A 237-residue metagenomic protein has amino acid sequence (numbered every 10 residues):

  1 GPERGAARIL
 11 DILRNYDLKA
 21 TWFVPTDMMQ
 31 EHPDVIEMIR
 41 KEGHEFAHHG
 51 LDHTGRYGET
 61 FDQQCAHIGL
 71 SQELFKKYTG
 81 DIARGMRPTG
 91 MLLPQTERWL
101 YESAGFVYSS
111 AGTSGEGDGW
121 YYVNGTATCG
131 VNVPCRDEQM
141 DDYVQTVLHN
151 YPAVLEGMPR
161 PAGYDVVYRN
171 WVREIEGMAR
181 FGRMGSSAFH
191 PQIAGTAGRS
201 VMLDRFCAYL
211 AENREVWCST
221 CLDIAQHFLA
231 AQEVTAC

Functional and structural regions predicted by a protein language model:
G1-G85, T89-Q139, D165-S187, G195-C237: Catalytic alpha-helical scaffold of carbohydrate-active enzymes acting on polysaccharides/glycoconjugates
V133-G157: Glycine-rich, positively charged active-site loop/lid region within alpha/beta enzyme cores that binds and organizes
H190: Acidic/histidine-rich, metal-coordinating catalytic segments
